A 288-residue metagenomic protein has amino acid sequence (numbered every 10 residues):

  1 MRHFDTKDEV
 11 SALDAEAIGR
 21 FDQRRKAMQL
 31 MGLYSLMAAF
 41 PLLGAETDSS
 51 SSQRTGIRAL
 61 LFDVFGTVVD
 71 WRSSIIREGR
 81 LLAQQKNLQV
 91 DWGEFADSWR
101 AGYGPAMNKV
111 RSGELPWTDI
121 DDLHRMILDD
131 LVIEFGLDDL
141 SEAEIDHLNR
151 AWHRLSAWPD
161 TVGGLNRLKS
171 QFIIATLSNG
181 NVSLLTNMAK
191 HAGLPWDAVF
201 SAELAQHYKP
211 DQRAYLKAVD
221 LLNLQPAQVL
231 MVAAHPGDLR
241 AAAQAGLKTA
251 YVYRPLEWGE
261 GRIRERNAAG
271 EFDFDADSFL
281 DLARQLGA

Functional and structural regions predicted by a protein language model:
R2-I18, L30-S35, S51, N181-V182 (+1 more regions): Asp-based, Mg2+/Mn2+-dependent phosphohydrolase catalytic module
G19-K26, M37-S52: N-terminal twin-arginine translocation
S51-A101: Active-site neighborhood of HAD-like aspartate-dependent phosphohydrolases
D63-G66, L128, T176: Generic structural signal for small/hydrophobic residues in well-ordered secondary structure, especially within
V68, L177, M231-V232: Conserved SAM-binding loop
I75, G79-A83, W99-Y103, H124 (+2 more regions): Hydrophobic alpha-helical core bundles mediating ligand binding, dimerization, or RNAP-core interactions
N87, A96-D146: A metal-dependent, Asp-based hydrolase signature
E142-H191, V199-A202: Substrate-recognition element of Asp-dependent hydrolases with the DxDx(T/V) motif
